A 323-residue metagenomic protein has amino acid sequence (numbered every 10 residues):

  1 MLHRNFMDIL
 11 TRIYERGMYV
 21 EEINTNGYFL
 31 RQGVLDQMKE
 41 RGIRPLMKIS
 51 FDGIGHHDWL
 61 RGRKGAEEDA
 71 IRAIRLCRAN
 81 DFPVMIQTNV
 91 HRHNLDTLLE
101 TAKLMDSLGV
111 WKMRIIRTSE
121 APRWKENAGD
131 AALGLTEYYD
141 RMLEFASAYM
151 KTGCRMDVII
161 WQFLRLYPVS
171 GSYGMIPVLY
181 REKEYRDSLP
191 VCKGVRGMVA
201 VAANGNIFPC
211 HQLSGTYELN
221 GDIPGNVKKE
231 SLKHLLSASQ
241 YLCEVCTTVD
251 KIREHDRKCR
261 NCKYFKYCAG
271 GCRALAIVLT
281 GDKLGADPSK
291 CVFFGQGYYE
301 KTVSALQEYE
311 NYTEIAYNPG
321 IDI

Functional and structural regions predicted by a protein language model:
H3-G134, Y138: Radical SAM/AdoMet-radical enzyme domain recognition
F29, I54, H91-H93, E120 (+5 more regions): Short, solvent-exposed loop/turn segments at secondary-structure junctions
T136-L179, N206, Q212-R260: C-terminal accessory region of radical SAM enzymes
Y173, A202-C210, G215-D222, V227-E230 (+1 more regions): Radical SAM enzyme core and accessory elements
V178-R186: Short Pro/Gly-enriched beta-strand edge/turn motifs at strand-loop
C192-R196: Short, small/polar residue-rich loop motifs at catalytic or cofactor-binding pockets
